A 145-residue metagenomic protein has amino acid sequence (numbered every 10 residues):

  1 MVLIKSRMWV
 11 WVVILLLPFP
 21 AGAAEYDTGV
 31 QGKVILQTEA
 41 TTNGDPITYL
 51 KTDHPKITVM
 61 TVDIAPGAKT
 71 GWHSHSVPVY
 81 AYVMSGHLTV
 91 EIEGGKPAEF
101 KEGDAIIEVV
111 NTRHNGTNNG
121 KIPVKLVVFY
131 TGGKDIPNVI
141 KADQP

Functional and structural regions predicted by a protein language model:
V2-S6, F19-T58, I107, K141-P145: A short, N-terminal "cap"/entry segment at the start of jelly-roll beta-barrel domains of the cupin/DSBH fold
W9-L17: Sec-dependent N-terminal signal peptides
D45-P46, M60-A68, S76, T112-H114: N-terminal post-signal-peptidase region of extra-cytosolic proteins
Y49, T70-H75, I92, T117-N119: Short histidine-centered beta-strand/loop micro-motifs that create catalytic or ligand/metal-coordination sites
K51-K56, G67-Y80: A short beta-loop-beta micro-motif enriched in histidine and acidic residues
I64, G94-N111: Short acidic-glycine-tyrosine-enriched beta hairpin
H75-G94, D104: Glycine- and acidic-residue-biased ligand/ion/polar-headgroup-sensing regions
P97, N111-I136: Ligand-binding loop in jelly-roll beta-barrel domains
